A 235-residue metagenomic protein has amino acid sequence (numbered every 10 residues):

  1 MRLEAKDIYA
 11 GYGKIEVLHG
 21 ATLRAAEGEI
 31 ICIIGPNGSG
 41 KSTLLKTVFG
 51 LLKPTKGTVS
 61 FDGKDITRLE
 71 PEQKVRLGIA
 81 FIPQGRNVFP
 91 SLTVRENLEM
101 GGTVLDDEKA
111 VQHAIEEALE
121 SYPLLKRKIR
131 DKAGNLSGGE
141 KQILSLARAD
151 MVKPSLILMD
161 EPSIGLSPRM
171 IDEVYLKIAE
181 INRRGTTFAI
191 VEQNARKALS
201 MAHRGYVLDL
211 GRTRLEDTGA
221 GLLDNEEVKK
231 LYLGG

Functional and structural regions predicted by a protein language model:
G13, L69, V94-H113, S121-P123 (+2 more regions): ABC-type ATPase nucleotide-binding domains, specifically the catalytic core motifs of the NBD
I34-P36: The feature captures the beta-strand-to-loop junction immediately N-terminal to the Walker
F49: Helix-to-loop junction immediately C-terminal to a conserved catalytic motif
G57-K64, L77, A110-I115, D217: Conserved ABC transporter NBD signature motif
K132-L136: Conserved ABC ATPase signature
A149-D150: ABC ATPase C-loop
I157-E161: Catalytic Walker B motif of ABC-type/P-loop ATPase nucleotide-binding domains
